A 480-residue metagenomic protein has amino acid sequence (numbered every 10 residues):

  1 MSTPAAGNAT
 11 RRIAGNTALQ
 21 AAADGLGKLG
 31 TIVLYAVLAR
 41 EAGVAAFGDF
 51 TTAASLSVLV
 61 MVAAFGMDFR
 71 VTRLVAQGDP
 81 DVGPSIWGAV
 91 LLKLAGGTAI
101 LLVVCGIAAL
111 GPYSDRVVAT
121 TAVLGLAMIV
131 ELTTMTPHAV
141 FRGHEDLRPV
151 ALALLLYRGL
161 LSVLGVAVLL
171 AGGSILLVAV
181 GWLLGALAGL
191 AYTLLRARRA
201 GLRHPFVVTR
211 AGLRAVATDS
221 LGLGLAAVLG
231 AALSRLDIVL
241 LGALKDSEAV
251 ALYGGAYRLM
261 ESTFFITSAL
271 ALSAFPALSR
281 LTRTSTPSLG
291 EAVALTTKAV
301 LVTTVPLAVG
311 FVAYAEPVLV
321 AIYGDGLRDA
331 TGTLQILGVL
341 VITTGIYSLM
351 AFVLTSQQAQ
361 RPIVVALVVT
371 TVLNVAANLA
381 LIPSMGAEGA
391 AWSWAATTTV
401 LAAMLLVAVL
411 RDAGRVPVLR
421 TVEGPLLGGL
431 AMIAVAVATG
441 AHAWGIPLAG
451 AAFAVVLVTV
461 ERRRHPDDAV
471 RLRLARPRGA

Functional and structural regions predicted by a protein language model:
M1-A9, I13, R148, I175-L176 (+5 more regions): Interhelical loop/hinge segments that connect adjacent transmembrane helices in multipass membrane
S2-G7, A436-A480: Membrane-proximal transmembrane or re-entrant/amphipathic helices at the cytosolic face
A9-D68, C105, A127, S162 (+2 more regions): Signature of the first transmembrane helix
G15-T31, A53, S57, A64-A108 (+2 more regions): Membrane-water interface segments that mark the loop-to-transmembrane alpha-helix transition
N16-T31, Y157, G181-G189, T193 (+5 more regions): Transmembrane helical elements of multi-pass membrane transporters/channels
L59, A63, T98, L102 (+8 more regions): Alpha-helical transmembrane segments of multi-pass membrane proteins
V75-L92, L252-V368: Specific pore-lining/lateral-gate transmembrane helices of multi-pass inner-membrane transport and insertion machines
T121-G125, A153-R199, V369-A376, S384-A408 (+1 more regions): Hydrophobic alpha-helical transmembrane segments
